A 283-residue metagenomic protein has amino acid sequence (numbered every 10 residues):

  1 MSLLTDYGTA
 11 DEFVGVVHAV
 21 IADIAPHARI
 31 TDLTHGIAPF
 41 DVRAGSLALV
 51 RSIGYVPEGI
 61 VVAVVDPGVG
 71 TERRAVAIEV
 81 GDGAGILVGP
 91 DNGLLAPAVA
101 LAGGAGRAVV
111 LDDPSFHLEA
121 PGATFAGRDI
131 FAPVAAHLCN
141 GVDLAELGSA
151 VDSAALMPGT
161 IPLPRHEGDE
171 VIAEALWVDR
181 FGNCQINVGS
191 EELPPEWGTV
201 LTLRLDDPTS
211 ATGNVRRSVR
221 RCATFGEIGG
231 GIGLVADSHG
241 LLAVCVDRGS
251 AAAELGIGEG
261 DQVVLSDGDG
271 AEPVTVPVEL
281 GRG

Functional and structural regions predicted by a protein language model:
M1-E72: N-terminal glycine-/serine-/threonine-rich phosphate-binding loop
M1-S2, A28-T31, G59-V62, A75-A77 (+9 more regions): Structural motif
T5-Y7, L33-H35, V64-P67, V80-G81 (+9 more regions): Fold-independent oxyanion-binding glycine-rich loops and adjacent beta-strand/coil segments at enzyme active sites
E12, V16, A25, F40 (+6 more regions): Conserved active-site and cofactor/substrate-binding residues in soluble primary-metabolism enzymes
I24-H27, A44, Y55-V65, G70-D129: Active-site histidine-anchored catalytic micro-motif
L118-W197: Anionic-ligand-binding alpha/beta catalytic cores of soluble enzymes and soluble regulatory domains that recognize
N187-G240: A C-terminal functional module that forms or caps the active site or interfaces directly with catalytic machinery
R220-G283: ATP/nucleoside-binding phosphotransfer catalytic cores, i.e., glycine-rich phosphate-binding loops
